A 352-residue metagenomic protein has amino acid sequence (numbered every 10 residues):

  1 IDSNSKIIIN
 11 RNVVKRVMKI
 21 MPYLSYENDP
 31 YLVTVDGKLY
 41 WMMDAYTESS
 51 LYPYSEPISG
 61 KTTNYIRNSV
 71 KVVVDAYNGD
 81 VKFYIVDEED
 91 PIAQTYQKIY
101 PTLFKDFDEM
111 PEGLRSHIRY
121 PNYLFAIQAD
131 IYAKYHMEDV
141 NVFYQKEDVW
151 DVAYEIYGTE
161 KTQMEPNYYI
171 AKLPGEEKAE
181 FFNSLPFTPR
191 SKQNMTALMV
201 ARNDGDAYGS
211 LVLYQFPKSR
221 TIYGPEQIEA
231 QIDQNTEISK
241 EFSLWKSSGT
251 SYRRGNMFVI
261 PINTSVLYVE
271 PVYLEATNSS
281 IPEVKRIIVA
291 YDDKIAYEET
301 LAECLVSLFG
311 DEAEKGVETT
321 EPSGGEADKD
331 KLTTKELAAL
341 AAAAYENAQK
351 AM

Functional and structural regions predicted by a protein language model:
I1-N4, I8, N12, R16-M18 (+2 more regions): Accessory, solvent-exposed terminal regions and/or long lumenal/extracellular loops of proteins
I1-S55, R67-S69, D75-Y77, Y84: A conserved hydrophobic secondary-structure block that centers on an alpha-helix together with its immediately flanking
P30, V81, L267-V269: Generic structural motif
M43-E48, D75, Y84-V86, S184-P186 (+2 more regions): Generic beta-strand/beta-sheet core signal
A45-P57, Q234-L244: Short, basic/low-complexity N-terminal boundary segments at the transition from targeting/disordered tails
Y52-F83, A197-Y208, K285-Y291: A short, surface-exposed beta-strand/turn
D87-P91: A short acidic/small-residue loop/turn micro-motif
